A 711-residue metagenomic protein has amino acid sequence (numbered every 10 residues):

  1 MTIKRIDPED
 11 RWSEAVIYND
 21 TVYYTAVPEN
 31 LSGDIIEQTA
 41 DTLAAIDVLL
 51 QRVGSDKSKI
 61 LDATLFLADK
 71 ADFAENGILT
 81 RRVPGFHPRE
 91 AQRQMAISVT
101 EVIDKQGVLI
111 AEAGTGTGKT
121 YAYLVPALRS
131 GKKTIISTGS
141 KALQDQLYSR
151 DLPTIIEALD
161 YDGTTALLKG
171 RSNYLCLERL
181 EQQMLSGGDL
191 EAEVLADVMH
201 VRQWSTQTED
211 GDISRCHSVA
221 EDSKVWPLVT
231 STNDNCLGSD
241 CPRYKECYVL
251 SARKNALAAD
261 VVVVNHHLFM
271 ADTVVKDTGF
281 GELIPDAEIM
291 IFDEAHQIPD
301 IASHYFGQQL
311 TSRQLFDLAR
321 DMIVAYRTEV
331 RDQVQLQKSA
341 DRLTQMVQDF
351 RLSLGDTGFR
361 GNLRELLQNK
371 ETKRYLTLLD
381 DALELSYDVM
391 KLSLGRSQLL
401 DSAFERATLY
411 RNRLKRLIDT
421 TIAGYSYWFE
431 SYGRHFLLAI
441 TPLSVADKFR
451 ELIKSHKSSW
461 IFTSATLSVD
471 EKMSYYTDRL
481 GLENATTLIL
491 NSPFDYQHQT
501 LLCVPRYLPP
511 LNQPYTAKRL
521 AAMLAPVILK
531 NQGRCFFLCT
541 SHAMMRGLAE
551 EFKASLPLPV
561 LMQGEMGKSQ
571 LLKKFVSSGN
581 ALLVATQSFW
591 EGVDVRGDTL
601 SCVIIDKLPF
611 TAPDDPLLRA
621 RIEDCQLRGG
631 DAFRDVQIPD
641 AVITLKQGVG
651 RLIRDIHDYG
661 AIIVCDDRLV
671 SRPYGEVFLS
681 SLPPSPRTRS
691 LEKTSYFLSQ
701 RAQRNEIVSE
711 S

Functional and structural regions predicted by a protein language model:
M1-L61, L67-A74: N-terminal presequence-like segments and the immediate start of the first folded domain
E75-A111: Conserved pre-motif I regulatory segment
E75-R82, K132-D260, M322-I323, R327 (+4 more regions): A substrate-engagement module of RecA-like helicase motors
R129, D145, R150-P153, N233-D234 (+2 more regions): Signature of the SF2 helicase/ATPase Hel1-core->accessory helical subdomain module
T134-S140, F462-T463, G533-T540, I663-C665: Conserved RecA-like ASCE P-loop NTPase motor core of nucleic-acid helicases/translocases
P227-D260, M270-F280, L385-L508, Y515-A522 (+2 more regions): A contiguous, basic/glycine-rich beta-loop/short-helix subdomain that forms a polymer-engagement track
P505-Y515, E565-L669: Conserved RecA-like P-loop NTPase helicase motor core
T540-G564: Conserved helicase motor "Helicase C" RecA-like lobe of SF1/SF2 P-loop NTPases
